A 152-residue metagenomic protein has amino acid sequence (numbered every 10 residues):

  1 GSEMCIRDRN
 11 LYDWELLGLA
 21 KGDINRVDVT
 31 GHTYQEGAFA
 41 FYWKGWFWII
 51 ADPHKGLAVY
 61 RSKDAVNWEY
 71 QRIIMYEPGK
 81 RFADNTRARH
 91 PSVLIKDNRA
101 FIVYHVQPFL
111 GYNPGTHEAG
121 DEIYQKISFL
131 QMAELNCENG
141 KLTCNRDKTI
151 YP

Functional and structural regions predicted by a protein language model:
G1-P152: Carbohydrate-active catalytic/glycan-binding domains of CAZyme proteins, especially the secreted or lumenal ectodomains
